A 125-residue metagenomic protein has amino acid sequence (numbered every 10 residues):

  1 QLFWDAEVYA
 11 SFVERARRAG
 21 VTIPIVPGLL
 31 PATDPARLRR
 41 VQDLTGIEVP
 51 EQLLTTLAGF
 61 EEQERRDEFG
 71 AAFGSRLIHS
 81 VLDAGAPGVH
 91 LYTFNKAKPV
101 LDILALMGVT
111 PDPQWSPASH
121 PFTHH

Functional and structural regions predicted by a protein language model:
L2-G20, K96-L106: Active-site-adjacent beta->alpha loops and helix N-cap segments on the catalytic face of soluble alpha/beta enzymes
F3, L29-A36, T93-K96: Glycine-rich beta-alpha junction loops
A16-R17, Q42-G46, M107-V109: Short, hinge-like loop/turn segments at secondary-structure boundaries
R17-T22, A84, T110-Q114: Short helix-capping segments at alpha-helix termini
P27, V89: Conserved, mostly hydrophobic/aromatic
G28-A84: Catalytic-face loop-and-helix region of soluble metabolic enzyme cores
P35-R37, L77, H90, A97-D102: Short active-site-adjacent structural elements
N95, T110-H125: Extended, intrinsically disordered, low-complexity segments
